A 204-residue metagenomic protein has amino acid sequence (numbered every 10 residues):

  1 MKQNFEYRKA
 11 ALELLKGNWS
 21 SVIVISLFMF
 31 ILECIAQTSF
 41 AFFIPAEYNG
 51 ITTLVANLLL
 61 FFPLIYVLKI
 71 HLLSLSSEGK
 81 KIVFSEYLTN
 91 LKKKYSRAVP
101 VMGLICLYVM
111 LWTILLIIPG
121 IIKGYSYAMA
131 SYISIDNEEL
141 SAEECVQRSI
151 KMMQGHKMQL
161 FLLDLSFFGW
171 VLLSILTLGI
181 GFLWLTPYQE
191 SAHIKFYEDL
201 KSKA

Functional and structural regions predicted by a protein language model:
M1-A204: Hydrophobic alpha-helical membrane segments
